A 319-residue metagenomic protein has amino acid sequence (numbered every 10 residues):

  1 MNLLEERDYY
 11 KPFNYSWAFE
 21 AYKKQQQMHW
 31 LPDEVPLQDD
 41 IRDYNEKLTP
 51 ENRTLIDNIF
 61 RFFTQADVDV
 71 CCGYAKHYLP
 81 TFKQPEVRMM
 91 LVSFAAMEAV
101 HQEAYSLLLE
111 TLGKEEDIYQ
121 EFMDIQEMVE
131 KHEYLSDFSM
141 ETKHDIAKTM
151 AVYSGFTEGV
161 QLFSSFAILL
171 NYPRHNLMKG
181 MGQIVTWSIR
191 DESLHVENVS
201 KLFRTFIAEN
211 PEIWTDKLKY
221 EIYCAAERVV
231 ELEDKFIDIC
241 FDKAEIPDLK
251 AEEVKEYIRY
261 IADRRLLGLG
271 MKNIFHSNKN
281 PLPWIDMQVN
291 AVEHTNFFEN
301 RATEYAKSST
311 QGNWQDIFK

Functional and structural regions predicted by a protein language model:
M1-K319: Non-heme di-metal
